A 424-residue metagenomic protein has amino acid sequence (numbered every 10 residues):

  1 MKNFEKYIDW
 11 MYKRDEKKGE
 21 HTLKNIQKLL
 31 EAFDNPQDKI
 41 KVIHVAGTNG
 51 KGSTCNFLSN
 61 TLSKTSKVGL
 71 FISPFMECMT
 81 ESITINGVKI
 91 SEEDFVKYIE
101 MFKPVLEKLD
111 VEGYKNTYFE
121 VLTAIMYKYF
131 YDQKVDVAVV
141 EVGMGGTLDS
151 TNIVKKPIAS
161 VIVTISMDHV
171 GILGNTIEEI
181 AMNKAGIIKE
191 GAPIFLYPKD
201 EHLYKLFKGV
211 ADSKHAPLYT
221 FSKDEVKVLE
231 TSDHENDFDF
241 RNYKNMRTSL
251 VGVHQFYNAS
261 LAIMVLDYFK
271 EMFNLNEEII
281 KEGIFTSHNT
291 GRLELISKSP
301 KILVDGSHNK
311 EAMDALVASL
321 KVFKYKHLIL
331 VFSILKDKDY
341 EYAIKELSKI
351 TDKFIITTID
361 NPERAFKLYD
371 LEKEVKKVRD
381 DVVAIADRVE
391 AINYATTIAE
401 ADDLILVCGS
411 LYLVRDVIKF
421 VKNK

Functional and structural regions predicted by a protein language model:
M1-G47, T54-K64, L70-S73, E107-Y114: Short functional linear segments
Q27-D38, K64-K155, L173: ATP-dependent carboxylate-amine ligase catalytic core
K39, D132, V137-V142, L148-V161 (+3 more regions): Nucleotide phosphate-binding/pyrophosphate-handling subdomain across enzymes that bind or process nucleotide phosphates
L70-P74, Y197-P198, V210-S232, T248-V253 (+6 more regions): Beta-strand->loop->alpha-helix junctions that form or flank phosphate-binding loops in nucleotide-handling enzymes
C78, L122-I172, K205-N245: Extended acidic/charged loop-beta regions that coordinate divalent cations and stabilize anionic phosphate/carboxylate
A181-E190: Membrane-proximal helix-turn-helix segments that form the acceptor-binding/catalytic region of lipid-linked
D200-Y219, H234, K301-V304, K310 (+1 more regions): C-terminal helical cap/extension that packs against the catalytic core of soluble nucleotide-cofactor enzymes
S410: Active-site-proximal loop/hinge segments that shape catalytic or ion-binding/gating pockets
